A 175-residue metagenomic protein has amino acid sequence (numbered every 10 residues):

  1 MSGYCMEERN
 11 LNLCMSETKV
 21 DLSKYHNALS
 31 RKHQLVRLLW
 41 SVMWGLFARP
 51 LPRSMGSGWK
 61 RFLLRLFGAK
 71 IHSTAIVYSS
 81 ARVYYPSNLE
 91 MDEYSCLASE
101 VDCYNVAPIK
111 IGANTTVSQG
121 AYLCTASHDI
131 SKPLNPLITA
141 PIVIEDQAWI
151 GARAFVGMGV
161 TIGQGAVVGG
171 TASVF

Functional and structural regions predicted by a protein language model:
M1-A69, S73, Q147: Terminal amphipathic alpha-helical/low-complexity segments used for targeting or macromolecular assembly
S73, Y78-S79, Y84-Y85, D92-E93 (+12 more regions): Left-handed beta-helix
H128: A contiguous binding-surface segment within folded domains or other stable secondary-structure elements
S131-P133: A short acidic, helix-capping loop that chelates divalent metal ions and anchors anionic groups
N135-L137: Extended, positively charged loop/linker patches that create polyanion-binding surfaces
